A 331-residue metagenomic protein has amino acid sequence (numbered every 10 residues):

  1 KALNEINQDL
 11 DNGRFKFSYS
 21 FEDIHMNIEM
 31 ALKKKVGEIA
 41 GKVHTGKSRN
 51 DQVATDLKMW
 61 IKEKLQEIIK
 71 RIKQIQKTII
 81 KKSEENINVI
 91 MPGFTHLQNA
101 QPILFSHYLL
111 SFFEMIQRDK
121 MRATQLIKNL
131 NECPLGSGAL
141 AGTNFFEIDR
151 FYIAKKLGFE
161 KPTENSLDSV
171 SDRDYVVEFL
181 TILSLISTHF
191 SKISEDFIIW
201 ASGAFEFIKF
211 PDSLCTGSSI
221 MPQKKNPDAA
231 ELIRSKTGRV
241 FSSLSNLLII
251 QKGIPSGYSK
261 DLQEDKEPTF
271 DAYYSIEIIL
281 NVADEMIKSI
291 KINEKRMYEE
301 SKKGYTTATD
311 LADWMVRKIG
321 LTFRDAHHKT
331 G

Functional and structural regions predicted by a protein language model:
K1-G142, E147-A154, K161, L214-S218 (+2 more regions): A helix-coil-helix interface module used to build multimeric assemblies and to scaffold catalytic/cofactor sites
A2, K64, I68-I75, F105-F112 (+11 more regions): Amphipathic alpha-helix face/heptad-repeat signature
A2-D9, A31, K35, K64 (+15 more regions): Generic, well-ordered alpha-helical scaffold segments in large soluble proteins
F21, E38-I39, M221-G331: Glycine-rich cofactor/substrate-binding loops
Q52-M59, T95-L97, S166-D174, T216-I220 (+2 more regions): A short small-residue
I80, I87, T124, K128-N131 (+5 more regions): Alpha-helical coiled-coil oligomerization motifs
K128-G136, N165, F207-D212, D325-K329: Beta-strand segments within the central parallel beta-sheet cores of soluble alpha/beta enzyme folds
A154-I249: Acidic, glycine-rich loop-and-beta core segments that form the ion-binding/anion-interacting portion of active sites
